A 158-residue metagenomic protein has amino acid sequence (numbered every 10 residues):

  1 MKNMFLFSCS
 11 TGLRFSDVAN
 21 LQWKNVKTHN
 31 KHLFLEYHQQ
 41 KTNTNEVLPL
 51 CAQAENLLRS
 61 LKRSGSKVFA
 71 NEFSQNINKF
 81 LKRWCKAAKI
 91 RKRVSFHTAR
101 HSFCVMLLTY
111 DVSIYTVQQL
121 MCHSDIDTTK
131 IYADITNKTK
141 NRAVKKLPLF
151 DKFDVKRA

Functional and structural regions predicted by a protein language model:
M1-F15, A19: Basic, Lys/Arg- and aromatic-enriched nucleic-acid-binding interface segment
M1-K2, S74-Q75, R91-D111: Short basic/aromatic active-site micro-motif
M1-L6, K27, Q40-T42, R63 (+4 more regions): Conserved catalytic core of the tyrosine transesterase superfamily
T11, N20-L57: Conserved tyrosine-mediated DNA breakage-rejoining catalytic core shared by Y-recombinases
D17-V18, R93-S95, C104, D111-D125 (+1 more regions): Active-site-proximal segment of tyrosine recombinases
Q39-N43, M121, D125-K146: Catalytic-site neighborhood detector that most strongly recognizes the C-terminal catalytic loop/helix of tyrosine
Q40-R83: C-terminal catalytic core of Y-nucleophile DNA break-rejoin enzymes
P148-A158: C-terminal secondary-structure termini that scaffold catalytic or DNA-interacting sites
